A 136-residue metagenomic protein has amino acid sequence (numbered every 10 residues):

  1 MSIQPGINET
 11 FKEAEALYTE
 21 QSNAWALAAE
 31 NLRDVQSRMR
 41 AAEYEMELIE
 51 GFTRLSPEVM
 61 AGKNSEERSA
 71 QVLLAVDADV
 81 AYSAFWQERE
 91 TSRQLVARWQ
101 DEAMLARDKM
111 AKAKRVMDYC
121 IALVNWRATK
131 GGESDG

Functional and structural regions predicted by a protein language model:
M1-E30: Short, charge-rich amphipathic alpha-helices with coiled-coil/heptad character
L32, Q36-M39, E43, A84-C120: Long amphipathic alpha-helical coiled-coil segments
L32-L74: Extended alpha-helical coiled-coil "stalk/arm" regions that act as elongated linkers or oligomerization scaffolds
M60-L95: Short, glycine/alanine-rich amphipathic alpha-helical segment that often forms an alpha-turn-alpha hairpin
I121-V124, A128: C-terminal alpha-helix/helix-terminus motif
T129-G136: Short acidic DE-rich linear segments
